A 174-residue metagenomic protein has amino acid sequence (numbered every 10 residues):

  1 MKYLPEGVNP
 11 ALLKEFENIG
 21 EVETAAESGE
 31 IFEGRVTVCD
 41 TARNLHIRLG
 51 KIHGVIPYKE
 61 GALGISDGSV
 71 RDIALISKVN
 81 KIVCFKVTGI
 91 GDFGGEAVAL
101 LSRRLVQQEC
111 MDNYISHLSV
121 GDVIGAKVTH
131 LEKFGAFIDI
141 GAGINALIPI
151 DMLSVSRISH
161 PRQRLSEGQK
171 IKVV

Functional and structural regions predicted by a protein language model:
M1-V174: Single-stranded RNA-binding regions, centering on S1/OB-family and related RNA-binding modules
